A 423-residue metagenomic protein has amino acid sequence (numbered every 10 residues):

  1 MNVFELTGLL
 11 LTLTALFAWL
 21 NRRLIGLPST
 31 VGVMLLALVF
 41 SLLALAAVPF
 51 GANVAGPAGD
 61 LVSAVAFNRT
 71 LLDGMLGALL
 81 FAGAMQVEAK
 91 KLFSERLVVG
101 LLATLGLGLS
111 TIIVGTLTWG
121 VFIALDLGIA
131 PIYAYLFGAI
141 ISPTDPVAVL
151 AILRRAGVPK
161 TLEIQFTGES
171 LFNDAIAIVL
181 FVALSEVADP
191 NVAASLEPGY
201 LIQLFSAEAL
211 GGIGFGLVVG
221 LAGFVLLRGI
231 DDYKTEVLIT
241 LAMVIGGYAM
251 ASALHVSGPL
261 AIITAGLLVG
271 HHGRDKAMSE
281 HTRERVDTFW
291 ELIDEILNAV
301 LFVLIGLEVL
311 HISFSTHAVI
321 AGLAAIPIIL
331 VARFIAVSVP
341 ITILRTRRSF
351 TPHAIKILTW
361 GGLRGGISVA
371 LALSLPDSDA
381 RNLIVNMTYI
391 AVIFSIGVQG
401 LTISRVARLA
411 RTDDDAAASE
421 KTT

Functional and structural regions predicted by a protein language model:
M1-T423: Transmembrane helical cores of multi-pass secondary ion antiporters/exchangers
